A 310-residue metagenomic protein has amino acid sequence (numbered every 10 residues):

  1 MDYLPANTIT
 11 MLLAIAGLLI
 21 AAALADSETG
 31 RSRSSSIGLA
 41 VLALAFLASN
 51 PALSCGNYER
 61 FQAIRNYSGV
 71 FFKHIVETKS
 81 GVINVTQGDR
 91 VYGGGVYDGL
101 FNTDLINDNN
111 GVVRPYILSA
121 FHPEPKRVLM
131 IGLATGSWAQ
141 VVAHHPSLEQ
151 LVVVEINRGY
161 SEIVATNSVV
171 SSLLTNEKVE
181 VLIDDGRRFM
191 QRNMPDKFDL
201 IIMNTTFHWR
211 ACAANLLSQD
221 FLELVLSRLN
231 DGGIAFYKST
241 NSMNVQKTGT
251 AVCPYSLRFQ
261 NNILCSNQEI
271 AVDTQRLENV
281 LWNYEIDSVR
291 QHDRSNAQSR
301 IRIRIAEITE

Functional and structural regions predicted by a protein language model:
M1-D26: Membrane-embedded alpha-helical segments of integral membrane proteins
M1-L4, I9, V142, K197 (+3 more regions): Generic low-polarity alpha-helical segments
Y3-L4, I75-E77, Q150-L151, R210-L217 (+1 more regions): Short, exposed beta-strand "edge-strand" segments with a Pro/Gly-rich flavor and a Y/T-containing core
G17, D26-T29, H144, N244: Generic secondary-structure boundary signal with a strong preference for alpha-helix termini
A25-H122, R127, D185-R188, R192 (+1 more regions): Soluble small-group transferase modules, centered on the S-adenosyl donor enzyme superfamily
T103-V245, A251: The AdoMet/dcAdoMet-binding core of the Class I SAM-like
